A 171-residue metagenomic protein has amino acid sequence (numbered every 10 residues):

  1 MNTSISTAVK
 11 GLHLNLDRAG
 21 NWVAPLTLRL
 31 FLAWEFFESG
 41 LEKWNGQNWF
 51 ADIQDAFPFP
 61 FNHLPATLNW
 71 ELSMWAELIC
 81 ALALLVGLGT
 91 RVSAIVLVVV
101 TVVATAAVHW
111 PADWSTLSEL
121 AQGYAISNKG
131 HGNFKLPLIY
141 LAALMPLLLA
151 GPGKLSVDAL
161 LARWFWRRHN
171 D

Functional and structural regions predicted by a protein language model:
M1-N48, D52, H63-I79, V86-D171: Extended, low-polarity transmembrane helix blocks
F59: Membrane-embedded helix-turn/re-entrant segments that form the catalytic/gating core of multi-pass membrane enzymes
